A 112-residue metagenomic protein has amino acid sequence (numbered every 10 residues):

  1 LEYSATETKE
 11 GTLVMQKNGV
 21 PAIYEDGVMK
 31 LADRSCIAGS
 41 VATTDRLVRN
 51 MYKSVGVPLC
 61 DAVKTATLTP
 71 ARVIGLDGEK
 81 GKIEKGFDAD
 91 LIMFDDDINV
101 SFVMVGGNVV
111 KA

Functional and structural regions predicted by a protein language model:
L1: Active-site metal-binding loops of divalent metal-dependent hydrolases
S4-F87, L91-F94: His/Asp/Glu-enriched, well-ordered alpha-helical/loop segment that forms or immediately abuts the divalent-metal
D97-M104: Short, Lys/Arg- and Gly-enriched loop/turn segments at beta-strand edges
